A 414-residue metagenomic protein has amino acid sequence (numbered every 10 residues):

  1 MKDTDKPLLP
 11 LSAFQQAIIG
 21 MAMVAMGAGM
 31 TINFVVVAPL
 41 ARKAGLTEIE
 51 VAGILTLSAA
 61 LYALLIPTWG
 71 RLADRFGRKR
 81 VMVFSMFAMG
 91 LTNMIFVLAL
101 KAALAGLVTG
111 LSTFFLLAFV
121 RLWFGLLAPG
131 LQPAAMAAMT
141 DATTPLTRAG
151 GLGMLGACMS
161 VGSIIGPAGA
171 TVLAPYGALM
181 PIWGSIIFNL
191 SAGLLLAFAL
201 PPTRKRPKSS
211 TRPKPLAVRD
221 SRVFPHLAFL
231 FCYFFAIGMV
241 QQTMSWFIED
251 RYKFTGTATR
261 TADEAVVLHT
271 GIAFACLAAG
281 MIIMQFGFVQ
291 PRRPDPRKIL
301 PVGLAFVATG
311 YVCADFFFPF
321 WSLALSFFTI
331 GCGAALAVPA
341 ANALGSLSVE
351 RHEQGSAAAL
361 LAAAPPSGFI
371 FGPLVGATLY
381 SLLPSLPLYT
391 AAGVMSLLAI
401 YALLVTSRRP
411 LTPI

Functional and structural regions predicted by a protein language model:
K2-A13, P201-F229: Juxtamembrane intracellular "pre-TM" segments in multi-pass secondary transporters
L9-A59, P225, F234-T257: Helix-loop boundary and gating motifs at the non-cytosolic
V24, G106-G130, F231, S322-L336: Hydrophobic core of transmembrane alpha-helices in multi-pass small-molecule transporters, especially MFS/SLC-type
Y62-L64, H269-R292: Transmembrane alpha-helices of Major Facilitator/SLC transporters
F87-G110, A305-F318: C-terminal ends and interior cores of transmembrane alpha-helices in multi-pass membrane transporters/permeases
V120-M159: Cytoplasmic helix-loop-helix junction between adjacent transmembrane helices in 12-TM secondary transporters
G193-S210, L404-I414: Helix-loop junctions on the cytosolic side of multi-pass membrane transporters, especially the intracellular loop
P296-A341: C-terminal transmembrane helical hairpin of 12-TM major facilitator-type secondary transporters
